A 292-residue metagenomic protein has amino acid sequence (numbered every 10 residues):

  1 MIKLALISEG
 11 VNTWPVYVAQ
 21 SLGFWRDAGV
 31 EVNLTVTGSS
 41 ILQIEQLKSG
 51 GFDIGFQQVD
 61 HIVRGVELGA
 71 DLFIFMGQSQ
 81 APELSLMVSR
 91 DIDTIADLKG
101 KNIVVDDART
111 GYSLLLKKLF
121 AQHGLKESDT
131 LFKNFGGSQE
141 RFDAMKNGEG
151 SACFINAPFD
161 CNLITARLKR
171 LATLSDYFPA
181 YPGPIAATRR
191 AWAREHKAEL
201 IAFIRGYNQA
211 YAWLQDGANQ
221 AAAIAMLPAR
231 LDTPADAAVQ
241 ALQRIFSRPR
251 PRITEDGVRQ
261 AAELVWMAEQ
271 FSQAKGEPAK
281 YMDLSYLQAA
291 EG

Functional and structural regions predicted by a protein language model:
M1-K126, F132-F135, R141-N147, S151-A157 (+2 more regions): Short, glycine-/small- and polar/acidic-enriched structural segments that line small-molecule recognition paths
Y17, V63, K117, C161-I164 (+3 more regions): Predominant activation on well-ordered alpha-helical scaffold segments within soluble catalytic domains
G29, V66, I164, H196-K197 (+1 more regions): Short, flexible helix/strand-to-coil boundary loops that buttress conserved ligand/catalytic motifs in alpha/beta
E45-L47, E67-G69, L86-V88, T165-L168 (+4 more regions): Short secondary-structure transition/capping segments
D60, E140-L227: Pocket-lining segment of extracytoplasmic ligand-binding domains
G124-L125, L168, D232, Q270: Residue-level recognition of short, structured coil/turn motifs that connect secondary structure elements
R194-S272: Secondary-structure end/capping motifs
W266-G292: Conserved C-terminal helix/tail region of periplasmic/extracytoplasmic solute-binding proteins
